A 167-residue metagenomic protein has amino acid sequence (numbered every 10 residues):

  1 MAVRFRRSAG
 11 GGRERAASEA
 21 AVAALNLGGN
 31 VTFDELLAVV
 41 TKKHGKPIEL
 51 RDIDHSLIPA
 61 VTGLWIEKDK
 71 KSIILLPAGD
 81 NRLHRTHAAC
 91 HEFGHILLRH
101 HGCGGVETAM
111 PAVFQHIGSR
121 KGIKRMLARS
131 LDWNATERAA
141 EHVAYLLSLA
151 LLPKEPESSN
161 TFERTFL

Functional and structural regions predicted by a protein language model:
M1-A2, H55: Charged/polar interaction segments and conserved charged motifs
A2-K43, C103-L167: Metalloprotease/metallohydrolase-associated module, dominated by Zn2+-dependent proteases
K46-T86, F93-R99: Active-site scaffold of zinc-dependent metalloenzymes
A89-C90, C103: Short, glycine/charged-enriched secondary-structure capping and boundary segments
H91-F93, F114-Q115: Short, charged/polar low-complexity linear motifs in solvent-exposed/disordered segments
